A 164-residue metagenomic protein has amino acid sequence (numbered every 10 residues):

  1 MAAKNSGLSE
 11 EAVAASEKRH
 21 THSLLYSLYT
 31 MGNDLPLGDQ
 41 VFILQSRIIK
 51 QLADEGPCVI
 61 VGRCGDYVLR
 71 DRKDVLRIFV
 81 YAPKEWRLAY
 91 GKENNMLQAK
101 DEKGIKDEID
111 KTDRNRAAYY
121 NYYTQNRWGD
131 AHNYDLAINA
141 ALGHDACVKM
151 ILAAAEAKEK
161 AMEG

Functional and structural regions predicted by a protein language model:
M1-G7, L142-G164: Small/aliphatic-rich secondary-structure junction motif
A2-P57: ATP-dependent small-molecule kinase phosphotransfer cores that center on conserved nucleotide phosphate-binding segments
K18-L28, K100-D145: Small-molecule kinase domains that catalyze NTP-dependent phosphoryl transfer to phosphate-bearing small molecules
G62-D66: Short, polar loop motifs at secondary-structure junctions
Y67-R72, G129-A131: Short loop/helix-cap segments at secondary-structure boundaries that form the rim of catalytic
D71-K92, A99-K111: Conserved phosphate-donor/acceptor-positioning beta-strand/loop module used by diverse small-molecule
L88, K92-M96, R114-N115, E156 (+1 more regions): Double-stranded RNA-binding/processing signature
